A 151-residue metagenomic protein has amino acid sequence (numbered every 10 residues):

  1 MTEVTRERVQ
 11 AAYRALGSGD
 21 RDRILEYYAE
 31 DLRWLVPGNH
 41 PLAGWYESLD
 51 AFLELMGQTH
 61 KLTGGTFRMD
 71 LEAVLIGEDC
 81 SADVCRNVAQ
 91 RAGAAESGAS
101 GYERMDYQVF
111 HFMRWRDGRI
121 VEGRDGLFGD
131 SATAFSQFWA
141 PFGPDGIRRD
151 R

Functional and structural regions predicted by a protein language model:
M1, A12, A43-E47: A general boundary/transition motif marking the beginning of the first structured unit of a protein
M1-V4, L53, G57-R151: A beta-strand edge to alpha-helix "cap/lid" segment located at domain peripheries
T2-D31, L62: Short acidic-aromatic low-complexity motifs
R6-Q10, R21-L25, L49-L53, C85 (+1 more regions): Generic alpha-helical hydrophobic packing signal
R8, L42-A43, E96-G98: Short, contiguous strand/loop micro-motifs
A11, P37-G38, A94: General structural signal for alpha-helix termini and helix-helix connectors
D22-L25, A29-E78: A solvent-exposed, acidic/Ser-Thr-rich amphipathic alpha-helical stretch
